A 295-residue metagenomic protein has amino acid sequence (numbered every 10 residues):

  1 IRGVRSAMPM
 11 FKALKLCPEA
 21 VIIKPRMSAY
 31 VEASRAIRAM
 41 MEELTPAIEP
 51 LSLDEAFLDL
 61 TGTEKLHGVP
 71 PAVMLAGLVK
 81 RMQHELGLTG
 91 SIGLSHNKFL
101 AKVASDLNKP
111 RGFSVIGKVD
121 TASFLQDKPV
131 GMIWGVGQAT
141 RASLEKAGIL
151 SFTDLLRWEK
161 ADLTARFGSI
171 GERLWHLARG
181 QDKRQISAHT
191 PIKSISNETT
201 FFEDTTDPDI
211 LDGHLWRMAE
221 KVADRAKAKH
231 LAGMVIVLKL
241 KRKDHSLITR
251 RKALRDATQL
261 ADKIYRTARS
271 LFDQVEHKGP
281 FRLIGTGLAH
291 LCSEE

Functional and structural regions predicted by a protein language model:
I1, L100-N108, K146, Q185-H189: Short acidic, glycine/serine/threonine-rich loops at helix termini
I1-L53, F57: Residues that scaffold, gate, or flank divalent-cation-dependent active/transport sites
I48-S52, I92, H230-L231: Short beta-strand
L53-D59, H96-A101: Short, conserved phosphate-binding/catalytic loop or strand-edge motifs used in phosphoryl-/nucleotidyl-transfer
A56-G62, T249-K252, E295: Short, hydrophobic beta-strand segments
P70-G131: Long, highly charged, low-complexity intrinsically disordered interaction regions that mediate electrostatic DNA/RNA
M132, T140-L283, H290-S293: DNA-contacting surface of Y-family translesion DNA polymerases
